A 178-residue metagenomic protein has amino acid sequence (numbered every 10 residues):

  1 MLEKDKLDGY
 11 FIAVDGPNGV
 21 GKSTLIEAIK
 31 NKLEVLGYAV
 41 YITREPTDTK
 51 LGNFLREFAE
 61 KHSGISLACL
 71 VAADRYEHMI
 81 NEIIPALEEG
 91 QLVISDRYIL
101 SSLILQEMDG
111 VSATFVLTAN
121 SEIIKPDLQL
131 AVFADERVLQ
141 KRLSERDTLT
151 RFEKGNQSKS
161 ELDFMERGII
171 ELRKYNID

Functional and structural regions predicted by a protein language model:
L2-G9: Phosphate-binding P-loop
I12-V14: Hydrophobic anchor at the beta1->P-loop junction of P-loop NTPases
G19: Walker A (P-loop) phosphate-binding loop of P-loop NTPases
K22: Conserved lysine of the Walker
L25, I29: Hydrophobic positions on the alpha1 helix immediately C-terminal to the Walker A/P-loop
Y38-S121: ATP-dependent small-molecule kinase phosphotransfer cores that center on conserved nucleotide phosphate-binding segments
S102-R167: A glycine- and Lys/Arg-enriched "phosphate-lid" helix/loop adjacent to the NTP-binding pocket of small-molecule kinases
F133, R167-D178: A structural motif corresponding to the C-terminal end of an alpha-helix and its immediate exit/capping segment
